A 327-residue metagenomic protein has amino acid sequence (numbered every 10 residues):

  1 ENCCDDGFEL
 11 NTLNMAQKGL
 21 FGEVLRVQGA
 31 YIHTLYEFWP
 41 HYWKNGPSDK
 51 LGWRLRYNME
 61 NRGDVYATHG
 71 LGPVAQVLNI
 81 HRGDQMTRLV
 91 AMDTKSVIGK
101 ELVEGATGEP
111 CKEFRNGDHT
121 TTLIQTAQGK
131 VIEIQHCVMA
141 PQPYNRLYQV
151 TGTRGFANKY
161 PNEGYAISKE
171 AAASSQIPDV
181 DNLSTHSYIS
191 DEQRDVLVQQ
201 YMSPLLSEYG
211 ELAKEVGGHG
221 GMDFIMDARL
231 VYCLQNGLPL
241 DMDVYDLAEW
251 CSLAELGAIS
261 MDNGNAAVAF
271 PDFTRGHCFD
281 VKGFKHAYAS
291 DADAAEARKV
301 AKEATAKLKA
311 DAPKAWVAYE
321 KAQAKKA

Functional and structural regions predicted by a protein language model:
C3-F114, G264: Predominantly a Rossmann-like dinucleotide-binding segment in NAD(P)-dependent oxidoreductases
T68-H69, E113-D118, Q125-A127, P141-Q142: A short catalytic or substrate-binding loop motif that flags glycine-/basic-rich loops and adjacent residues that bind
A75, P143-T151, N158-P161, S168-A327: C-terminal helical cap and adjacent loop that interface with cofactors, partners, or active-site loops
Q85, D118-T120, R146, T153 (+1 more regions): Residues that flank catalytic or metal-binding motifs in active/ligand-binding sites
T122-Q128, V150-G152: Active-site beta-strand termini and strand-to-loop segments that position acidic
K130-V131, R154-F156, G164: Structural motif
E133-H136, K159-Y160: Beta-strand scaffold of nucleotide-dependent catalytic cores
Q135-M139, T151-T153: Glycine-rich Rossmann NAD(P)(H)-binding loop
